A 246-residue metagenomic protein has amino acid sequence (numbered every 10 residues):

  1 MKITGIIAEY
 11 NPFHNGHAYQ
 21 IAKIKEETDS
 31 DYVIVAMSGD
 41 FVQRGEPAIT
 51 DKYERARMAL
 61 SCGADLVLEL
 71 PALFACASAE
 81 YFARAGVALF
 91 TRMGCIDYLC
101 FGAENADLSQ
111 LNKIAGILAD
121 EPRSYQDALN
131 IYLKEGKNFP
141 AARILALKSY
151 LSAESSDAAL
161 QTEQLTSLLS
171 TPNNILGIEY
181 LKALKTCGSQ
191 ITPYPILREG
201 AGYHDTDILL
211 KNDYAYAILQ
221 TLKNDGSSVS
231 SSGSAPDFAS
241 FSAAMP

Functional and structural regions predicted by a protein language model:
M1-R55: N-terminal catalytic cores of NTP/NDP-binding nucleotidyl/phosphoryl-transfer enzymes
A8, V42-Q43, A59, L73-F74 (+1 more regions): Short, contiguous strand/loop micro-motifs
K25-E26, L60, V87, T91-R92: Non-catalytic positions within long, well-ordered alpha-helices that form the structural scaffold/packing of enzyme
D31, D65, D97: Receiver (REC) domain switch/active-site residues of two-component response regulators
T50-E54, C62, A77, Y81 (+1 more regions): Generic alpha-helix structural propensity
A56-P71: A glycine-rich helix N-cap at a beta->alpha junction
E69-P246: Active-site cores that bind ATP or allylic diphosphates and position pyrophosphate for catalysis
